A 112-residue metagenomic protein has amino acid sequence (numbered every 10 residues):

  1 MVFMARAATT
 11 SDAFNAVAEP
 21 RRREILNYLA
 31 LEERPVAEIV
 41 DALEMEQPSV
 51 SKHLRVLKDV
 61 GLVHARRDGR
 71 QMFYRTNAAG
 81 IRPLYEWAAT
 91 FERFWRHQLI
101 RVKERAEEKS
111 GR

Functional and structural regions predicted by a protein language model:
M1-T9, N27, L31, R82-R112: Amphipathic alpha-helical dimerization/coiled-coil segments that flank or bridge DNA-binding/regulatory modules
A5-P48, Q71-E86: N-terminal helix-turn-helix DNA-binding core of bacterial DNA-binding proteins
L54-R55: Short, hydrophobic-biased segments on the C-terminal half of alpha helices that form "recognition helices"
K58-G69, F73-R75: Beta-hairpin "wing" of winged helix-turn-helix
